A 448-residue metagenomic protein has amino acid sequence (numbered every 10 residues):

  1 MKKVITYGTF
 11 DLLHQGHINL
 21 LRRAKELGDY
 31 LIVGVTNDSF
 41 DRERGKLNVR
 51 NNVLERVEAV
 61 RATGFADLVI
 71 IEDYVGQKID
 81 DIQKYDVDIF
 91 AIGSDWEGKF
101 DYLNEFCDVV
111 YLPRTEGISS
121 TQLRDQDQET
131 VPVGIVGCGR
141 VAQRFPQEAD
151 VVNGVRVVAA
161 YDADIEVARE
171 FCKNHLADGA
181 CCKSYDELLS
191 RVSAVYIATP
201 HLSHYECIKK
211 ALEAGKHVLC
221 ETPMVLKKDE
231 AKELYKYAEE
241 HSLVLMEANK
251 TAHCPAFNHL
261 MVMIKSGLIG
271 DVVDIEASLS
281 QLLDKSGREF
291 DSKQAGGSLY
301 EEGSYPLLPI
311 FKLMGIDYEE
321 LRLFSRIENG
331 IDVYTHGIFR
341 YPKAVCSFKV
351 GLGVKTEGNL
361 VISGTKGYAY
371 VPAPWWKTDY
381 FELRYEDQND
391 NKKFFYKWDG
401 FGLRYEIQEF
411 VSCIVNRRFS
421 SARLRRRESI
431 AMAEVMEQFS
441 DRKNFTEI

Functional and structural regions predicted by a protein language model:
M1-T130: Nucleotidyltransferase catalytic core that binds NTPs
V33, C220, L245-E247, V371: Hydrophobic residues in well-ordered beta-strands that form the structural core
E129-H175, I414, F445-I448: N-terminal Rossmann-like dinucleotide-binding module
F145, G179-Y235: Beta-loop-alpha module in the N-terminal Rossmann-like domain of NAD(P)-dependent dehydrogenases, especially those
E187, A194-Y196, E409-I448: C-terminal helix-rich "cap/oligomerization" subdomain common to oxidoreductases
K232-K250, D271-I275: Rossmann-fold dehydrogenase core element
T251-L321: Predominantly a Rossmann-like dinucleotide-binding segment in NAD(P)-dependent oxidoreductases
L307-Y380, Q408-R418: Contiguous beta-strand/loop segments that form the cofactor/metal-binding neighborhood of enzyme cores
